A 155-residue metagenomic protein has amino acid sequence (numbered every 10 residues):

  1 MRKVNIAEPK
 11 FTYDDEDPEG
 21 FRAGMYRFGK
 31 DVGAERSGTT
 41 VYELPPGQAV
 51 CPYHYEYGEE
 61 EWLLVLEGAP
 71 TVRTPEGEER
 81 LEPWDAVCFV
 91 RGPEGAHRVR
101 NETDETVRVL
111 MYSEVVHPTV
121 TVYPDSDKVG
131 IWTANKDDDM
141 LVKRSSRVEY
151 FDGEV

Functional and structural regions predicted by a protein language model:
M1-R36, V122-V155: A short, N-terminal "cap"/entry segment at the start of jelly-roll beta-barrel domains of the cupin/DSBH fold
R22-M25, T40-E56, E94: Conserved short histidine dyad/triad with adjacent acidic residue
G29-S37, Q48-E61, G77: A short beta-loop-beta micro-motif enriched in histidine and acidic residues
V41-P45, E56-V72, Y112-V116: Short, conserved beta-strand element in jelly-roll/cupin
V50, E60, E67-A69, E76 (+2 more regions): A generic structural motif
P52, V72-R73, F89, A96-E102: Short beta-strand His + acidic residue motifs that chelate non-heme Fe in jelly-roll/DSBH and cupin folds
P75-G92: Short acidic-glycine-tyrosine-enriched beta hairpin
G92-P118: Ligand-binding loop in jelly-roll beta-barrel domains
